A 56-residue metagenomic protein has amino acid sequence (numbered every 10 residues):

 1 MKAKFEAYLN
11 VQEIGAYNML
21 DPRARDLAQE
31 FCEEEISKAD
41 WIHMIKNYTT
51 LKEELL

Functional and structural regions predicted by a protein language model:
M1-R23: N-terminal acidic leader/helix
A28-I42: Short, basic interhelical loop/turn and adjoining N-cap of the next helix at nucleic-acid- or acidic-partner-contacting
K52-L56: Short Lys/Arg-enriched helix C-cap and helix-to-coil transition segments that create basic nucleic-acid-contact patches
